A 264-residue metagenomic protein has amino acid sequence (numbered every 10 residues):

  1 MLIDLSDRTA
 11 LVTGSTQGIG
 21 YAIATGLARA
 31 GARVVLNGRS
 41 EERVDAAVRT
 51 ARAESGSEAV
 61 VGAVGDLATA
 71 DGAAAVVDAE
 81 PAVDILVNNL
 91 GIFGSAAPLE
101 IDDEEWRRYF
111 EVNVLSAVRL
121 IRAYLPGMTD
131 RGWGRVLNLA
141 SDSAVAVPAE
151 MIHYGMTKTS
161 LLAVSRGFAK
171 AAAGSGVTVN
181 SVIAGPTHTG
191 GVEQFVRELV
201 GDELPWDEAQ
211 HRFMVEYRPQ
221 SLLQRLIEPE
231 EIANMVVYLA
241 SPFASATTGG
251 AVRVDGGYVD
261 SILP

Functional and structural regions predicted by a protein language model:
M1-D4, A146, V236-V237, T248-P264: Short C-terminal tail/terminal secondary-structure segment of NAD(P)H-dependent dehydrogenase/reductase domains
T9, T16-Q17: Conserved glycine-rich cofactor-binding loop
A97-P98, E105-F110, Y217: Substrate-binding pocket helix/loop in short-chain dehydrogenase/reductase
I121, T157, S165: Active-site helix of classical SDR
P126, K170-A171: Alpha-helical segment proximal to the catalytic Tyr-Lys
S141: Residue(s) in the substrate-gating loop at a strand-loop-helix junction that position the organic substrate next
A173, T178, T247-G249: Short, small/polar-rich loop/turn modules that mediate ligand/substrate recognition or access, typified
